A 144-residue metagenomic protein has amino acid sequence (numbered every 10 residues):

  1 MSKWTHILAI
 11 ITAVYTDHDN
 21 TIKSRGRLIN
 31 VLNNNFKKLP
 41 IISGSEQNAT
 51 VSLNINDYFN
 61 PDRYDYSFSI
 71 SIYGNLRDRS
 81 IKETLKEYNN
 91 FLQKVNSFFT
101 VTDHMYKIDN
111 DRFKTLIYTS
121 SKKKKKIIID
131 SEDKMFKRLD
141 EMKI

Functional and structural regions predicted by a protein language model:
M1-N33: Short, extreme N-terminal segment that most often corresponds to the first beta-strand
S24-I144: Charged interaction segments
